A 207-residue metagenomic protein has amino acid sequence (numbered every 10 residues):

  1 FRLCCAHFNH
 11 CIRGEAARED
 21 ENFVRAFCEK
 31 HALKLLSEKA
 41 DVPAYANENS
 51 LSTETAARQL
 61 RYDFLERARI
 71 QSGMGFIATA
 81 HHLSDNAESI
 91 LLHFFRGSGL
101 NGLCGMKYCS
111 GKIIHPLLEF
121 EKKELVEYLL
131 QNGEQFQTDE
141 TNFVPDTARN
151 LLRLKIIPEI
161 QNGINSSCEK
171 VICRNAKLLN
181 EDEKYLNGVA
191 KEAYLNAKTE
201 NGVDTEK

Functional and structural regions predicted by a protein language model:
F1-I157: Core alpha/beta nucleotide-donor-binding catalytic domains of modification enzymes
T147-K207: ATP/NTP-dependent adenylation/nucleotidyl-transfer catalytic domains that generate, transfer, or process NMP-activated
